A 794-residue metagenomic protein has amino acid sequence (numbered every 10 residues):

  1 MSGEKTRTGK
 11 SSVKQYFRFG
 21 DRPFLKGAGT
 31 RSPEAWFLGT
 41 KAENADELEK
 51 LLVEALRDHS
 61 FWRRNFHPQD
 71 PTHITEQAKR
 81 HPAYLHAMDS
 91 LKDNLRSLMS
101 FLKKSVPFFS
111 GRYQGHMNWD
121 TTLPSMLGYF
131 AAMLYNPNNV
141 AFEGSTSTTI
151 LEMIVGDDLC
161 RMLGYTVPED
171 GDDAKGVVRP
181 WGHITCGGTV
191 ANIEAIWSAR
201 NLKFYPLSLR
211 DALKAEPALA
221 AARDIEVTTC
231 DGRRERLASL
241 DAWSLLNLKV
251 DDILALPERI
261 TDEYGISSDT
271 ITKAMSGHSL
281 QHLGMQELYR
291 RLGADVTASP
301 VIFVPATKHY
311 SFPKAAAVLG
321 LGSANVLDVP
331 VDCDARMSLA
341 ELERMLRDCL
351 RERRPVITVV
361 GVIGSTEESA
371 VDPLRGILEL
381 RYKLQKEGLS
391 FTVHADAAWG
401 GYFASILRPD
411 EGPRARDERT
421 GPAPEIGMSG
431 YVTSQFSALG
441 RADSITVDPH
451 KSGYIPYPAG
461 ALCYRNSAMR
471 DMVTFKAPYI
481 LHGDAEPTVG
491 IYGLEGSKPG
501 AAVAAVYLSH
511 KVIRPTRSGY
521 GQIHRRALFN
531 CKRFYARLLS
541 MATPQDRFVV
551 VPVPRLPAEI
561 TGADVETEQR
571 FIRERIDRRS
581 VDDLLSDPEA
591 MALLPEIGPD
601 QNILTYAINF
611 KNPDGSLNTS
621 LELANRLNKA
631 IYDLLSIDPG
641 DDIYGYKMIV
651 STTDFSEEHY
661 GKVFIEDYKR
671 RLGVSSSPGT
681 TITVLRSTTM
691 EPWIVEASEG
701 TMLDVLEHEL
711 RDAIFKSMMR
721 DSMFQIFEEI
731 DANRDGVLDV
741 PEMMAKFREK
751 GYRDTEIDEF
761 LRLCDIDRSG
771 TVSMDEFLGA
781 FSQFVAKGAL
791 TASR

Functional and structural regions predicted by a protein language model:
S2, R7, S12-Q15, A174 (+3 more regions): Conserved PLP-enzyme active-site core in the AAT-like
S2-P180, V190, K203-A220, C230-T270 (+7 more regions): N-terminal entrance/gating region of PLP-dependent enzymes' catalytic architecture
D120, S369, I406, D417-N602 (+1 more regions): Active-site C-terminal subdomain of aminotransferase-like
L134-G144, E169-I184, A294-S299, A324-V331 (+6 more regions): Glycine- and acidic
E341, E742-A745, E776: Ca2+-coordinating acidic residues in Ca2+-binding motifs
H524, V565-T567, V581-I597, N602 (+1 more regions): Phosphate-moiety recognition in structured ligand-binding domains
S722-D735, E756-M774: Primarily EF-hand calcium-binding motifs
E749-G751, L763-R794: EF-hand and EF-hand-like Ca2+-sensor regions
